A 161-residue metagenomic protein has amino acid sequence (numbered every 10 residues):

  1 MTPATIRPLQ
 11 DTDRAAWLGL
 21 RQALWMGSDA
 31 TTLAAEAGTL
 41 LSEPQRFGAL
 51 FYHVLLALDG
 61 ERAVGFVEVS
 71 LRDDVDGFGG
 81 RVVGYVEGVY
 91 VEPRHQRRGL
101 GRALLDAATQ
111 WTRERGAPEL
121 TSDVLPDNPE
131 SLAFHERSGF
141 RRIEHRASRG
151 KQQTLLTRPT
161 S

Functional and structural regions predicted by a protein language model:
P3-T5: Extreme N-terminal starter segment of soluble prokaryotic enzymes
P8-A15, G19-R81, Y85-G88, E92 (+2 more regions): Acetyl-CoA-dependent GNAT
D74, T121-V124, E136, R141-R158: Conserved catalytic-core motifs of GNAT/GCN5-like acyltransferases
V91, R97-Q110, E136-R137: Conserved acetyl-CoA-binding loop-helix of GNAT-fold acetyltransferases
R102, E114, P126-E144: Conserved active-site alpha-helix within GNAT-family acetyltransferase domains
L105, P129, Q152: Short glycine/proline-centered loop/turn elements that form peptide/ligand docking sites
T112-V124: Conserved GNAT acetyl-CoA-binding A-motif
